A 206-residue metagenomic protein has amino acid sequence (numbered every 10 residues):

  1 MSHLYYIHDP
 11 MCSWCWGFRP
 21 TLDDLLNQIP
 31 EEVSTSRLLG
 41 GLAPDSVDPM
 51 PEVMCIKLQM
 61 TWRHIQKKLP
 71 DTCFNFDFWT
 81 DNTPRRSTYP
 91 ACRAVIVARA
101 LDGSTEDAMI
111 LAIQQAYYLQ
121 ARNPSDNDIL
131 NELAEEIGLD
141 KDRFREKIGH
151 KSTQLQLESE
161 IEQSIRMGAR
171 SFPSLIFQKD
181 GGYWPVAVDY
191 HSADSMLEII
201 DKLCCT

Functional and structural regions predicted by a protein language model:
M1-Y5: Extreme N-terminal starter segment of soluble prokaryotic enzymes
I7, M11, F18-N27, V33 (+1 more regions): C-terminal cap of thioredoxin/glutaredoxin-like
M11-S13, Q59, F76, G181: Intrinsically disordered regions, especially transient/low-confidence alpha-helical propensity segments and coil-helix
R19-Y118: Structural alpha/beta surface segment adjacent to cysteine/selenocysteine redox centers across thiol/disulfide enzymes
